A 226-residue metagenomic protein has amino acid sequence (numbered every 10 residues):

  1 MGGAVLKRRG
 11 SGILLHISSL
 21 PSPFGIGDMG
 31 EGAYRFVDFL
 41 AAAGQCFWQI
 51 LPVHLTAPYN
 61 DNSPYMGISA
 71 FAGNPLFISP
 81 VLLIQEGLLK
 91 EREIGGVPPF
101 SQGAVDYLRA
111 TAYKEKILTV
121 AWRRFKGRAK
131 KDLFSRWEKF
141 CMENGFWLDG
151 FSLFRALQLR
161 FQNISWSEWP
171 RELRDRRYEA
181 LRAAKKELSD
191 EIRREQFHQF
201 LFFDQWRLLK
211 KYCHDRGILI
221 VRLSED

Functional and structural regions predicted by a protein language model:
M1-A4: Short, Lys/Arg-enriched N-terminal segments with co-localized hydrophobic residues within the first ~10-30 amino acids
L6-E225: Acidic/aromatic-lined carbohydrate-recognition and catalytic surfaces of CAZymes acting on diverse glycans
